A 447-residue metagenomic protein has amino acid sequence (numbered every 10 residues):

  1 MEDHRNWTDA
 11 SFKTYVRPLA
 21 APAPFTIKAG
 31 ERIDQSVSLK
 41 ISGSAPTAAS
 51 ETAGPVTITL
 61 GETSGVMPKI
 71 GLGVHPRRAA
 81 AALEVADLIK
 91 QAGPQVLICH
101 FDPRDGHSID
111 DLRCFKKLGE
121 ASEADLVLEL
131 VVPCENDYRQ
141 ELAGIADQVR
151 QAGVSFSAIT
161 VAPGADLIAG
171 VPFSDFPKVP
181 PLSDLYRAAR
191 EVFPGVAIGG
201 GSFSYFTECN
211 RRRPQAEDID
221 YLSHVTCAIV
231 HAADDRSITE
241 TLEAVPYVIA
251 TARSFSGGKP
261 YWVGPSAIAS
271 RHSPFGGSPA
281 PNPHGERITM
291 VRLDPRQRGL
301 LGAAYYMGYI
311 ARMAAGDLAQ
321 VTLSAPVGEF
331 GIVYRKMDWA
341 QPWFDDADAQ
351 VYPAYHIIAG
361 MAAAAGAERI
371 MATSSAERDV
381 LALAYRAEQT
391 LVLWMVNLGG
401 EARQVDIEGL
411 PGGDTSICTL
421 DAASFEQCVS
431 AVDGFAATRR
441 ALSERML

Functional and structural regions predicted by a protein language model:
M1-A29, S416-M446: Trp/Gly-enriched beta-strand surface patches
M1-L60, H100: Beta-strand-rich recognition/accessory modules
G30, V263-Y355, A372-R378: Aromatic/acidic polysaccharide-binding cleft in carbohydrate-active enzymes
I70-V127, A152-F156: Catalytic domains of carbohydrate-active enzymes, especially glycoside hydrolases
R77-Q91, D137-V149, F206-R213, L301-I310: Short, acidic/polar
V127, V131, Y186-C209, I249 (+2 more regions): Aromatic-lined carbohydrate-recognition surfaces of secreted/lumenal glycan-active proteins
I145-P177, Y205-R213, E217-A233, T322: Active-site groove signature of glycoside hydrolases
S375-P411, I417-A422: Carbohydrate-binding surface patches
